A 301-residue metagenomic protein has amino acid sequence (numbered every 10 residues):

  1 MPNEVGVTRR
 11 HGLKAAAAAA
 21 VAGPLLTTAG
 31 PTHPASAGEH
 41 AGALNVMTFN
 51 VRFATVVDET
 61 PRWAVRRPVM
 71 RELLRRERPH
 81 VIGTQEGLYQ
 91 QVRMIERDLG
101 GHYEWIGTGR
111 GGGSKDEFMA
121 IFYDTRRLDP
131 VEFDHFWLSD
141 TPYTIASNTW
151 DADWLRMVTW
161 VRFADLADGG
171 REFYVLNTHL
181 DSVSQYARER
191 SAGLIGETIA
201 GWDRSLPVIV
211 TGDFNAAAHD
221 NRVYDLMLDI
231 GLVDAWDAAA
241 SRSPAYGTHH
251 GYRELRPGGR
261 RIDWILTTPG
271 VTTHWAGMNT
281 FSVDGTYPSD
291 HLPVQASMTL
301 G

Functional and structural regions predicted by a protein language model:
P2-R10, K14-D98, G111-D116: N-terminal, active-site-proximal structural segment of metallo-dependent hydrolase catalytic domains
G38-G42, F53, T60-P68, E72-R76 (+14 more regions): Post-signal peptide N-terminal regions of Sec-secreted extracellular proteins
G42-N45, K115-F118, L155-T159, R171-L176 (+4 more regions): Residues that flank catalytic or metal-binding motifs in active/ligand-binding sites
N45-V51, M70-I95, F122, V161 (+6 more regions): Active-site beta-strand/loop signature of hydrolases that rely on acidic residues for catalysis
V51-A54, G87-Q91, R110-S114, R127-L128 (+5 more regions): Solvent-exposed loop/turn segments at secondary-structure junctions within structured extracellular/periplasmic domains
V81, Q85-E172, G277: Structured beta-strand-rich core segments of catalytic domains in phosphoester-bond hydrolases
Y186, A200-V208, A216-G301: Metal-dependent phosphoester-hydrolase catalytic domains
S191-G193: Charged helix-capping and loop-helix junction motifs
